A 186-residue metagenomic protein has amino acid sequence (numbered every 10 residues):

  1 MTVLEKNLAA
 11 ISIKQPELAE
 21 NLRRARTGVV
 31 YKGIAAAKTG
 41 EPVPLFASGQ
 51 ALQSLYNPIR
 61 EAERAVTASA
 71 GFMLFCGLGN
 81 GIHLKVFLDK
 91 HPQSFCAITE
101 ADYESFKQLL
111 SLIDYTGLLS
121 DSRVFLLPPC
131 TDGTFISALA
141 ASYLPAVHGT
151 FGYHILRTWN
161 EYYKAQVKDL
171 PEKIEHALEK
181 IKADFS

Functional and structural regions predicted by a protein language model:
M1-S186: N-terminal donor/sugar-recognition subdomains of glycan-related enzymes, prototypically the membrane-proximal stem
